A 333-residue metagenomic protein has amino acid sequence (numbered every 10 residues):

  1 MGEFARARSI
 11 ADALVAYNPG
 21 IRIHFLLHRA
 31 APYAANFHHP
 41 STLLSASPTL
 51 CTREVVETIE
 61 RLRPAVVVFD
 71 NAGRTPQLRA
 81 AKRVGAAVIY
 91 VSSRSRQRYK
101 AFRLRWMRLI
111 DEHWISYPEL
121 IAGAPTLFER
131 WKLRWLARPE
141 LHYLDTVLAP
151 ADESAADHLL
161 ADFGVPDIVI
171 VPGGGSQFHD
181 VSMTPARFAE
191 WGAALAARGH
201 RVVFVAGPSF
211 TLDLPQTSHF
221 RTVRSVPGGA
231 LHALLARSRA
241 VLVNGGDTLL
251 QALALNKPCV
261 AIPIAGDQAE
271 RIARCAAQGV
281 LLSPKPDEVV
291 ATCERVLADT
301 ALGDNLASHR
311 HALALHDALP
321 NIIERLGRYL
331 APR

Functional and structural regions predicted by a protein language model:
M1-Y17, H24-W135: Active-site and donor-binding regions of nucleotide-sugar-utilizing enzymes
T42-L50, R221-V226, L281-E288: Short acidic-hydrophobic, aromatic-tinged amphipathic segments that line or gate anion-handling sites
V55, R103, A156, G228-L231: Acidic, amphipathic alpha-helical patches
F69, G228-R271: A donor-sugar binding/catalytic signature common to diverse glycosyltransferases and related nucleotide-sugar
L109-G174, A206-S209: A nucleotide-sugar donor-handling region in carbohydrate enzymes
A161-R237: Donor-nucleotide binding loops and adjacent catalytic segments primarily of GT-B fold Leloir glycosyltransferases
P258-A291, R295: Nucleotide-sugar donor-binding patch of glycosyltransferase catalytic domains
L282, D287-A312, P332-R333: Conserved donor-nucleotide binding/catalytic region of nucleotide-linked donor-dependent transferases
